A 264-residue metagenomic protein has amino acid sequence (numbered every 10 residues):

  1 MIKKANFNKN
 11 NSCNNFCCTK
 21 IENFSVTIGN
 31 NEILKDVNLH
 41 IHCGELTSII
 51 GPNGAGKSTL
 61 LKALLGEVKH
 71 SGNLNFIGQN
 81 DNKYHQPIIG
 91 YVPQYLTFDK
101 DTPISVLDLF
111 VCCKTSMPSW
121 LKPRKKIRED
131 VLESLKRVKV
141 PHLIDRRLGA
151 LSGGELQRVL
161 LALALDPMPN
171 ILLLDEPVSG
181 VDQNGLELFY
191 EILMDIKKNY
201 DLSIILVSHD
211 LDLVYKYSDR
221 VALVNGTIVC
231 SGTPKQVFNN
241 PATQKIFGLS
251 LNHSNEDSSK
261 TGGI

Functional and structural regions predicted by a protein language model:
K125-L143: Conserved ABC ATPase "signature" region
R147-L151, E155: Conserved ABC ATPase signature
M168: Conserved catalytic motifs of ABC-family nucleotide-binding domains
L172-E176: Catalytic Walker B motif of ABC-type/P-loop ATPase nucleotide-binding domains
S208-H209: H-loop/switch region of ABC-family ATPase nucleotide-binding domains
G226-Q236: Conserved switch/coupling elements of ABC/ABC-like ATPase nucleotide-binding domains
K235-I264: ABC ATPase nucleotide-binding domains
